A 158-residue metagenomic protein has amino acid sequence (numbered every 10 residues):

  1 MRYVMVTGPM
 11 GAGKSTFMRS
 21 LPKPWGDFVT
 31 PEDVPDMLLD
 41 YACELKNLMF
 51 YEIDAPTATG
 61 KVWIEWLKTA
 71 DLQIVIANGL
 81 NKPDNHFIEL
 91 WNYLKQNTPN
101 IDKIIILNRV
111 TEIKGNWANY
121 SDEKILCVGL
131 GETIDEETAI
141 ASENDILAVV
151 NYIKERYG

Functional and structural regions predicted by a protein language model:
M1-D33: Conserved G1/Walker A P-loop phosphate-binding module
R2-V4, D71-V75, I101-I106, E123-I125: Hydrophobic beta-strand segments of well-ordered beta-sheets in folded domains
A12-G13, P56-T59, G79-D84, V110-I113 (+1 more regions): Short acidic, S/G/P-rich loop/turn micro-motifs used as interaction or catalytic elements
A42-K46, E65-A70, K95-P99: Conserved catalytic network of the ASCE P-loop NTPase/AAA+ motor domain
L45-W63: Switch II (G3) loop of P-loop NTPases
G60-N81: Inter-motif core of Ras-like GTPase G domains
G79-E123: Conserved C-terminal guanine-recognition region of P-loop GTPase G domains, centered on the G4
I113-G158: Canonical P-loop GTPase G-domain recognition
